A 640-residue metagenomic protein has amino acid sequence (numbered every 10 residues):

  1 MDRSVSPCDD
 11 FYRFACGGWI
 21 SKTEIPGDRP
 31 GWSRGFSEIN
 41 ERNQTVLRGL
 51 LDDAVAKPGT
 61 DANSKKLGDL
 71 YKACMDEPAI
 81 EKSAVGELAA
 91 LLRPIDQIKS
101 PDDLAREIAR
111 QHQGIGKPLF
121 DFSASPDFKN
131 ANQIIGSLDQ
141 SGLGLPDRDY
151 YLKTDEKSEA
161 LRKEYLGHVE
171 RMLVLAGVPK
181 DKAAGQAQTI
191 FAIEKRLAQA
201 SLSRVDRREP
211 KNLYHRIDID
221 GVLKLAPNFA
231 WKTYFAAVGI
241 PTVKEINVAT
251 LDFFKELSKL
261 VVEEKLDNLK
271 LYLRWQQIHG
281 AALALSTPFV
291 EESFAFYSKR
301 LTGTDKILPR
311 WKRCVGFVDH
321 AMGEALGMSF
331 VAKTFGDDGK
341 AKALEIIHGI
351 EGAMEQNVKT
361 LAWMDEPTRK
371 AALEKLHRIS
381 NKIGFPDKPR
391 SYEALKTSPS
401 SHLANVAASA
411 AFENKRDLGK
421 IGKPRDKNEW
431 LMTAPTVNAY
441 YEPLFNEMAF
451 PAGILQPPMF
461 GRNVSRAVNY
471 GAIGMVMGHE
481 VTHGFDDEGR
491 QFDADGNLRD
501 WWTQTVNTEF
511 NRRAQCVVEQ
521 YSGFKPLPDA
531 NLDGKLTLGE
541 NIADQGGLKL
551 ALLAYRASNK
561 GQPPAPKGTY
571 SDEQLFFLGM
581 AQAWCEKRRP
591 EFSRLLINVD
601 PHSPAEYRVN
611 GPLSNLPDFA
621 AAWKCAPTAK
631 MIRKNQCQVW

Functional and structural regions predicted by a protein language model:
M1-S21, Y151, D155-L175, M364 (+2 more regions): Hydrophobic/aromatic-rich, well-ordered segments within soluble, folded domains that form packed cores
R3-P7, F128-N130, Y441-L444, T569-S571: Extracellular/periplasmic catalytic domains that process cell-envelope and extracellular macromolecules
S6-D10, F14-K82: Active-site-surrounding "flap" and adjacent substrate/cofactor-binding loops of secreted or lumenal enzymes, prototyped
F14, D139-S141, P451-G453: Active-site-proximal beta-strand/loop segments in catalytic clefts of secreted hydrolases
G17, K22-P26, G31, G35 (+6 more regions): Short, solvent-exposed loop/turn and secondary-structure capping segments
D28-L51, K180-A200, N469-M475, T569-F577: Short secondary-structure subsegments characteristic of cysteine-rich extracellular domains
A54-G349: Noncatalytic, helix-rich "gating/capping" subdomain that lines the substrate-entry/channel surface of large enzyme
I190, K224-N228, I240, N247-F254 (+3 more regions): Intrinsically disordered, low-complexity linker/terminal regions across diverse proteins
